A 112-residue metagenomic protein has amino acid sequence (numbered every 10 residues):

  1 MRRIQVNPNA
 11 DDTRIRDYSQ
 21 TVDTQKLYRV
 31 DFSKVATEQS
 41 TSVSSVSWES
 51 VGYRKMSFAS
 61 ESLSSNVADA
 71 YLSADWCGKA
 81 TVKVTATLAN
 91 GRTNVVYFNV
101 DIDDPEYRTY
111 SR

Functional and structural regions predicted by a protein language model:
M1-T37, D104-R112: Predominantly extracytoplasmic/ectodomain segments of secreted and cell-surface proteins
R29-F32, V67-Y71: Exposed aromatic-hydrophobic patches
S33-Q39, S44-V51: Acidic, Ser/Thr
E49-V67: Low-complexity "stalk/linker" and mucin-like segments enriched in Ser/Thr/Pro/Ala/Gly
S73-K79: Surface-exposed, short loops/turns at beta-strand junctions within beta-sandwich domains
R92-D104, R108: C-terminal edge beta-strand
